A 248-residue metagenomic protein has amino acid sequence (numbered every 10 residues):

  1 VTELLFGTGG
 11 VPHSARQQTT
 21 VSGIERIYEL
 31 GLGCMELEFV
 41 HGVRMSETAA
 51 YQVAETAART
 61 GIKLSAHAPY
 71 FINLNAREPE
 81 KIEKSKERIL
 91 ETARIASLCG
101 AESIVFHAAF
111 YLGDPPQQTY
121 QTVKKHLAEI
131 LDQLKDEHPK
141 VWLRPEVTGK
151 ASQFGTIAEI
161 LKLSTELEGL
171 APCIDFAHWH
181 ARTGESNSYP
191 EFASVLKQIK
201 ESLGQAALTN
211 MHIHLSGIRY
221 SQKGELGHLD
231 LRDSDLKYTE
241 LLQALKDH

Functional and structural regions predicted by a protein language model:
V1-A68, I72-A93: N-terminal pre-domain/capping segments
L4-G10, M35-L37, L64-A68, I104-F106 (+3 more regions): Hydrophobic faces of well-ordered beta-strands that scaffold small-molecule active sites in alpha/beta enzyme cores
G9-H13, E38-G42, P69-N73, A109-Y111 (+3 more regions): Active-site beta-loop-alpha junctions enriched in small/polar residues
Q17, A76, Q117, F154-I157 (+1 more regions): Gly/Pro-rich active-site loop or hairpin
I24-G31, M45-S65, E91-G100, L131-H138 (+3 more regions): Acidic (Asp/Glu)-rich catalytic clusters
T48-E55, I82-I89, Y120-K124, I157-I160 (+2 more regions): Charged helix-capping and loop-helix junction motifs
A54, A58-G61, P116-E129, A158-E168 (+1 more regions): Short, electropositive alpha-helical surface patch
N75-P172, A181: Active-site acidic/histidine proton-transfer and metal-coordination neighborhood in alpha/beta enzyme cores
